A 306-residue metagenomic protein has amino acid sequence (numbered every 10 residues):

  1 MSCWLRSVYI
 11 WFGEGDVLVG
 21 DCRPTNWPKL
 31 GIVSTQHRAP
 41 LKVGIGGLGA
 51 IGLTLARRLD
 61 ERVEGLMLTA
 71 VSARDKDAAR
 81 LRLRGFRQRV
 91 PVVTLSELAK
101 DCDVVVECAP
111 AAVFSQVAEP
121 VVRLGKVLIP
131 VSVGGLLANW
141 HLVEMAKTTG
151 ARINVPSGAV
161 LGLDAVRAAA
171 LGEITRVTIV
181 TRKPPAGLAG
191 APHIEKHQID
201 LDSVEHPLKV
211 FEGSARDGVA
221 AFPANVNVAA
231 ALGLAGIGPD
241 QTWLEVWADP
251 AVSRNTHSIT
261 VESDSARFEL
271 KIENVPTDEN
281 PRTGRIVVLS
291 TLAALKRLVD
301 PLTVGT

Functional and structural regions predicted by a protein language model:
G46, T54, A159-T306: Active-site-lining helix/loop region of Rossmann-like oxidoreductase modules
I51: Hydrophobic/small residue at the entry helix of a nucleotide-binding pocket
R62-R82: NAD(P)-binding Rossmann-fold cofactor-contacting core
V93-R123, G134-A138: Beta-loop-alpha module in the N-terminal Rossmann-like domain of NAD(P)-dependent dehydrogenases, especially those
E107, P130-V131, I153-S157, I179: General beta-strand structural signal in soluble alpha/beta enzymes
V133-A151: Rossmann-fold NAD(P)-binding glycine/threonine-rich loop
